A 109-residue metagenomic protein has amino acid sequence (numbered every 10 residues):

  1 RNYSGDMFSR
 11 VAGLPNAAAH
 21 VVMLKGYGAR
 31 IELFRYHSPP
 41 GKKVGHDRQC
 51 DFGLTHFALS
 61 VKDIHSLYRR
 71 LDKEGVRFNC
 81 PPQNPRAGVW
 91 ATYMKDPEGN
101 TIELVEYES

Functional and structural regions predicted by a protein language model:
R1-G28, K73, Y93: Core segments of cupin and vicinal oxygen chelate
G26-I31, R35-T101: Vicinal oxygen chelate
V105-S109: Short beta->alpha transition motifs characteristic of CBS
